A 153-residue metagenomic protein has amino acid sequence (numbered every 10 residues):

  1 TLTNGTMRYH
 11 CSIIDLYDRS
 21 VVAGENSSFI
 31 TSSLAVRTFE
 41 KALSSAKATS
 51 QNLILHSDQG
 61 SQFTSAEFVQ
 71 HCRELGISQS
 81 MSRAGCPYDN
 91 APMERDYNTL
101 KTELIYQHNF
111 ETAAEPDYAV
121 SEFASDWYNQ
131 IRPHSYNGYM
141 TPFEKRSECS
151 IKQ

Functional and structural regions predicted by a protein language model:
T1-Q153: Charged DNA-binding/catalytic regions of mobile-element recombinases
